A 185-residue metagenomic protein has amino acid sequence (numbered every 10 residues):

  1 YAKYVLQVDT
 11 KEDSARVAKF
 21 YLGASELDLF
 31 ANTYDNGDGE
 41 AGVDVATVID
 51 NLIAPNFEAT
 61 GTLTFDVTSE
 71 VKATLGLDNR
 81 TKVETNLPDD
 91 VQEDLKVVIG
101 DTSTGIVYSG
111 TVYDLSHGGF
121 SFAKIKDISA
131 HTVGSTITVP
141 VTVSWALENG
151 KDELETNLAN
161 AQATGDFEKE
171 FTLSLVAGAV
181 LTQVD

Functional and structural regions predicted by a protein language model:
Y1-I53, G165-F171, V176-D185: Short, polar/proline-rich extracytoplasmic segments that appear immediately after membrane translocation
Y4-V5, D50-F120: Surface-exposed interaction patch
L6, T62-L77, K124-D185: C-terminal, structured domain-capping segment
D9, F20-L22, L27, Y34 (+5 more regions): Generic "edge-of-domain/loop-turn" microfeature
Y21, N32-N36, K72, R80-K82 (+7 more regions): Surface-exposed charge patches in extracellular/virion surface proteins
Y21-S25, N32, V67, L75 (+2 more regions): Generic preference for hydrophobic/aromatic residues in regular secondary structure cores
L22, N36-A41, T60, L75 (+8 more regions): Feature targets compositionally biased, intrinsically disordered low-complexity regions with long contiguous runs
E40-P55, G105-E153: Extracellular adhesion/glycan-binding regions together with long Ser/Thr- and acidic-residue-rich low-complexity tracts
